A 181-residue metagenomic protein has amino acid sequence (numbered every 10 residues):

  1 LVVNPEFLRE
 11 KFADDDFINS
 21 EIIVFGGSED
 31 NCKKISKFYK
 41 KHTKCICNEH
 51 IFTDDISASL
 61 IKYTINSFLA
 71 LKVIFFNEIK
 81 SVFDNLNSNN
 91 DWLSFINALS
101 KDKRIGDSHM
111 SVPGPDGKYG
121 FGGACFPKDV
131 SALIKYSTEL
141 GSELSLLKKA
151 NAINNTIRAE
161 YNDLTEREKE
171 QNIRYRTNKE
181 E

Functional and structural regions predicted by a protein language model:
L1-N4, R9-S108, Y136-E143, K149: Internal alpha-helical scaffold of NAD(P)-dependent oxidoreductase catalytic cores
E10, N66-A70, R104-I105, V112-P127 (+1 more regions): Glycine-rich phosphate/pyrophosphate-binding beta-alpha loops
I22, S81-N85, D116, G120 (+2 more regions): Short, surface-exposed, charged/polar-biased interaction segments
F75, F126-D129: Catalytic-loop motifs flanking and including active-site residues across diverse enzymes
S111, G141, S145-E181: NAD(P)-dependent dehydrogenase/reductase Rossmann-like domain
